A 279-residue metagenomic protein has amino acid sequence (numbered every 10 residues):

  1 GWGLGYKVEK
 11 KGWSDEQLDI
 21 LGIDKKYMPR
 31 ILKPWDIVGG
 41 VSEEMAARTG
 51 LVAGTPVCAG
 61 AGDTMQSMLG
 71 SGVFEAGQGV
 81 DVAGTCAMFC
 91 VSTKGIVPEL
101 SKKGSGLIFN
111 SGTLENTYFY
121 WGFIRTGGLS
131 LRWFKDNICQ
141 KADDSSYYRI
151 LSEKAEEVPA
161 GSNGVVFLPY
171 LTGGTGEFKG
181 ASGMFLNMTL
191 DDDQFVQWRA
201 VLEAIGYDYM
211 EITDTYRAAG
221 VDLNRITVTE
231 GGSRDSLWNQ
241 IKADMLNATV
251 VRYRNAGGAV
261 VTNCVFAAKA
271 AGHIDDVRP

Functional and structural regions predicted by a protein language model:
G3-G22, I37-G39, E43-T229, R234-P279: Active-site core segments that coordinate phosphate-bearing ligands/cofactors across diverse enzyme families
G22-K33: A conserved helix-loop-beta module that forms one wall/lid of the active-site cleft in ATP-utilizing catalytic domains
